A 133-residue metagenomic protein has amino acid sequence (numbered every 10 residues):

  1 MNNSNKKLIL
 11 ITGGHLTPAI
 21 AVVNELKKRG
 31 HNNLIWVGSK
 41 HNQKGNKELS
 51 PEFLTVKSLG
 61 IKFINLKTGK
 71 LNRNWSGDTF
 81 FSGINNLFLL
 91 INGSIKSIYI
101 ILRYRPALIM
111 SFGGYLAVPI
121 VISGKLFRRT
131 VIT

Functional and structural regions predicted by a protein language model:
M1-K6, I61-K62, L126-T133: Active-site-proximal region of nucleotide-activated glycan assembly enzymes, centered on histidine/acidic-rich loops
K6, L10-T12, E25, N32-N86: Conserved nucleotide-sugar phosphate-binding/catalytic loop shared by glycosyltransferases and other
L10, I35, I109-M110, I132: Structural detector of well-ordered beta-strand residues that form the stable sheet scaffold of enzyme domains
I11-A21: A short, glycine/small-residue-rich beta-strand->loop->alpha-helix junction that serves as a flexible
L16-T17, G114-L116: Residue-level detector of alpha-helix initiation sites
V22-N24, L49, V121-G124: Short amphipathic alpha-helical segments
K28, I95-I109, V118-I132: Glycosyltransferases and closely related glycan-assembly transferases that use nucleotide-activated donors
R73-L108: An amphipathic, basic-hydrophobic alpha-helix
